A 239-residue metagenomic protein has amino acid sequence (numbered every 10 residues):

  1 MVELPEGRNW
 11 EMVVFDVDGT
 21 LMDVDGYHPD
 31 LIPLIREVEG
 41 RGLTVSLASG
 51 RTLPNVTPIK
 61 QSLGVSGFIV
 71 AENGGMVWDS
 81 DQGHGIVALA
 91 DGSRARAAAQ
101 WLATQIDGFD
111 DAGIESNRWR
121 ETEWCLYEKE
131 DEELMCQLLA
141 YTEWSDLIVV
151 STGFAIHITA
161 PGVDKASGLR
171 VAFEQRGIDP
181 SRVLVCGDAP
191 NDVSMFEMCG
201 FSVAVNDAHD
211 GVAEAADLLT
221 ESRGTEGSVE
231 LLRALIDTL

Functional and structural regions predicted by a protein language model:
M1-V17, Q175-I178: Non-catalytic pre-domain segments flanking phosphatase-related domains
M1-V2, M198, V203-L239: Asp-based, Mg2+/Mn2+-dependent phosphohydrolase catalytic module
M12, F68, L184: Hydrophobic "anchor" residues on beta-strands that sit immediately upstream of conserved functional sites
T20: Short acidic, Gly/Ser-rich segments with clustered Asp/Glu that frequently serve as metal-coordination loops in enzyme
V24-N117: Active-site phosphate-binding/coordination module
L31, V56-K60, M135, F196-C199 (+2 more regions): Hydrophobic packing residues within well-ordered alpha-helices of enzyme cores
G42-S46, V65-G67, S181-R182, M198-F201 (+1 more regions): Short active-site oxyanion
A98-M198, D207, E214-A215: Conserved acidic, metal-coordinating active-site core of Asp-based, Mg2+-dependent phosphoryl-transfer enzymes
